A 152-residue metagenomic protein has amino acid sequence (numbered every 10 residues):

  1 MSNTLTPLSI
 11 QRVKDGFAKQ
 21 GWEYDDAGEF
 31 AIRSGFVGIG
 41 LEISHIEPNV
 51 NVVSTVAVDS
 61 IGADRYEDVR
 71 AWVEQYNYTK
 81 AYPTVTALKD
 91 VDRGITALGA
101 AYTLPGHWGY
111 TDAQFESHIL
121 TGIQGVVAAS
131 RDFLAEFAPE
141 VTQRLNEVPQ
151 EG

Functional and structural regions predicted by a protein language model:
M1-I46: Charge-rich, low-complexity N-terminal segments
E29-G35, V52-V53, L98-A100: Generic recognition of long tandem-repeat/solenoid scaffolds
L41-S60: A short acidic-to-branched-hydrophobic micro-motif
V56-A101: Short, internal acidic amphipathic alpha-helical interface segments that mediate docking to partner proteins
A100, A128-F133: Glycine-rich and polybasic anion-binding loops at the starts of cofactor/ligand-binding domains
G106-T121: A short acidic/glycine-rich loop-to-helix N-cap element
Q124: Long, contiguous binding/interaction regions
L134-G152: Short, highly charged C-terminal tails/helix-capping segments
